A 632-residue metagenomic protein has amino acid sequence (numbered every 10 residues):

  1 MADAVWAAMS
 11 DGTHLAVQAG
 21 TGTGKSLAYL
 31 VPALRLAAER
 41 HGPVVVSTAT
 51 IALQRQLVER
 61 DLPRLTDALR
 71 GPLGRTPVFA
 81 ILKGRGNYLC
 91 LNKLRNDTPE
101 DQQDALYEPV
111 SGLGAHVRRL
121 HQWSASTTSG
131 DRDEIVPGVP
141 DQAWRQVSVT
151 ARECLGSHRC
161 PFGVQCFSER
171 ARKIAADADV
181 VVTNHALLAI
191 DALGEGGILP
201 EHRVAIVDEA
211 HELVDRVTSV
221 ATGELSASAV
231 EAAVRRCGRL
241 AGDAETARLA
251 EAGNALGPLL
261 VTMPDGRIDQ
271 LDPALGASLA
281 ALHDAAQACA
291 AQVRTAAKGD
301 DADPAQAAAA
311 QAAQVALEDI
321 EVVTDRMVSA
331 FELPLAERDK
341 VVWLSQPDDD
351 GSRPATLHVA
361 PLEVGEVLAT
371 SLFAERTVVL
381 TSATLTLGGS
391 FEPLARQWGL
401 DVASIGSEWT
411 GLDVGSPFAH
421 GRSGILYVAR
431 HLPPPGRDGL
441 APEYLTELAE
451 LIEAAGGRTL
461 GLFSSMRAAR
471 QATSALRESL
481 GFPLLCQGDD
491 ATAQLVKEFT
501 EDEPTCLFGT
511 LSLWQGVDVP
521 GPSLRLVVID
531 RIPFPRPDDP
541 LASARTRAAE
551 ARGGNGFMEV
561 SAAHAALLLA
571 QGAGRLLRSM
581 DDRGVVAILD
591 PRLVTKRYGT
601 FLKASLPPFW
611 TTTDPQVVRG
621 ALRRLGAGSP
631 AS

Functional and structural regions predicted by a protein language model:
M1-Q18: Conserved pre-motif I regulatory segment
W6-S10, S26-R40, R60-R64: Walker A/P-loop NTP-binding motif
R35, R55, E59-P63, A151-E153 (+3 more regions): Signature of the SF2 helicase/ATPase Hel1-core->accessory helical subdomain module
H41-D179, A291-A302, R353, A542: A substrate-engagement module of RecA-like helicase motors
R145-D179, G194-G196, A296-R430, G439-T446 (+3 more regions): A contiguous, basic/glycine-rich beta-loop/short-helix subdomain that forms a polymer-engagement track
P417-F418, A429-G439, D489-V594: Conserved RecA-like P-loop NTPase helicase motor core
A429-S464: Conserved interdomain hinge at the start of the Helicase C-terminal
S464-G488: Conserved helicase motor "Helicase C" RecA-like lobe of SF1/SF2 P-loop NTPases
